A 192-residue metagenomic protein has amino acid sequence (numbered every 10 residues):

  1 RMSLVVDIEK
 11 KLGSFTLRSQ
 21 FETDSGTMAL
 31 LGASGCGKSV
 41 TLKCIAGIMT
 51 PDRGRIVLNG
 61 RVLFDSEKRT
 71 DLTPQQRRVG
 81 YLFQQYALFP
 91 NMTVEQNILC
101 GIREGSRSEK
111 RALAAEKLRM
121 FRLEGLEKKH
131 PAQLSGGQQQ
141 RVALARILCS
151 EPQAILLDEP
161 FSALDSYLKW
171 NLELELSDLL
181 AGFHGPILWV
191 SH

Functional and structural regions predicted by a protein language model:
R61-S66, E109-L126, S177-D178: Conserved ABC ATPase "signature" region
L63-G80, E104-A112: ABC ATPase NBD coupling module
N91-G101: Short coil-to-helix segment of the ABC ATPase nucleotide-binding domain corresponding to the Q-loop/switch region
H130-L134, Q138: Conserved ABC ATPase signature
L144: Hydrophobic anchor residue at the start of the ABC signature
C149-Q153: A short, proline-enriched helix->beta-strand linker immediately N-terminal to the Walker B motif in ABC-type P-loop
I155-E159: Catalytic Walker B motif of ABC-type/P-loop ATPase nucleotide-binding domains
